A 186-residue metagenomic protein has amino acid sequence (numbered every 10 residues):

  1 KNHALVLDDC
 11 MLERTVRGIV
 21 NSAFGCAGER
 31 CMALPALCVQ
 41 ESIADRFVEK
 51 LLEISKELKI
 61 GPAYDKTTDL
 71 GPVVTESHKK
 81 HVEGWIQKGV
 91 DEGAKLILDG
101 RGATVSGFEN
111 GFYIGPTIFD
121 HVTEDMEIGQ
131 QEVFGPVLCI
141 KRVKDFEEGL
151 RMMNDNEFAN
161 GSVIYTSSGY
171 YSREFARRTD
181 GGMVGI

Functional and structural regions predicted by a protein language model:
K1-T123, M152, I186: ALDH superfamily catalytic-core signature
L5, C10, K59, I86 (+1 more regions): Conserved C-terminal structural/oligomerization subdomain of aldehyde/semialdehyde dehydrogenase
